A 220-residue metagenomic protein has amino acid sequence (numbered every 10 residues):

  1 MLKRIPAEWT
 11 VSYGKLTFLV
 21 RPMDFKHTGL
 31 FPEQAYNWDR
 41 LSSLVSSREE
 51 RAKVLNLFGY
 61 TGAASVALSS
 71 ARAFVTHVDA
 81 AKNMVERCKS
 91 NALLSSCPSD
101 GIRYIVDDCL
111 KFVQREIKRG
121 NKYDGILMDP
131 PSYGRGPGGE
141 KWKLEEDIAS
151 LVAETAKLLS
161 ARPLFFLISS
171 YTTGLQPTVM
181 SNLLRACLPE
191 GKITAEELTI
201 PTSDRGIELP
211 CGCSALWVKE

Functional and structural regions predicted by a protein language model:
M1-P32, D39: Non-catalytic substrate-recognition/targeting regions of SAM-dependent transferases
E49-Y60: Conserved class I S-adenosyl-L-methionine
T61-V75: Conserved SAM-binding loop of SAM-dependent methyltransferases across substrates and taxa, primarily the Class I
V75, G101-Y104, A195: Hydrophobic/aromatic anchor residues within beta-strands of the central parallel beta-sheet of Rossmann-like
A80-L127: S-adenosyl-L-methionine
K82-M84, V106-L110, D124-E154: Mobile active-site "lid"/loop adjacent to the S-adenosyl-L-methionine
E154, L159-F166: Short glycine-dipeptide loop
P163-E220: C-terminal catalytic and target-recognition region of SAM-dependent MTase-like enzymes, primarily methyltransferases
